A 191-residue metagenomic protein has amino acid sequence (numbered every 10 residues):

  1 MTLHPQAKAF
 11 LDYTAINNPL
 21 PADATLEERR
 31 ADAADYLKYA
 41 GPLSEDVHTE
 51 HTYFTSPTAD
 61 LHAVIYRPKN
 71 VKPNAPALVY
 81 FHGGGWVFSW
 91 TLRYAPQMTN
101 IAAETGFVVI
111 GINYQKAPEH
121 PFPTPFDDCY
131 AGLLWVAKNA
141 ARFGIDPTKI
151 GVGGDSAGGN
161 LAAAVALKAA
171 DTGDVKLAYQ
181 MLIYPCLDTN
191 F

Functional and structural regions predicted by a protein language model:
M1-I65: A glycine/proline-hinged amphipathic helix-loop "lid/cap" segment that gates access to hydrophobic ligand pockets
A63, N74-G84: Short beta-strand element of the alpha/beta-hydrolase
G85, Y114-P118, L187: Alpha/beta-hydrolase active-site loop signature
W90-T91, Q97, T105, I110-K149: Catalytic nucleophile-loop/oxyanion-hole region of alpha/beta-hydrolase and closely related hydrolase-like folds
A102: Short proline/glycine- and basic residue-enriched helix-capping loop/turn segments at helix->loop/beta transitions
A131-F143, P147-F191: Primarily recognizes the serine-hydrolase "nucleophile elbow" in alpha/beta-hydrolase and SGNH/GDSL folds
